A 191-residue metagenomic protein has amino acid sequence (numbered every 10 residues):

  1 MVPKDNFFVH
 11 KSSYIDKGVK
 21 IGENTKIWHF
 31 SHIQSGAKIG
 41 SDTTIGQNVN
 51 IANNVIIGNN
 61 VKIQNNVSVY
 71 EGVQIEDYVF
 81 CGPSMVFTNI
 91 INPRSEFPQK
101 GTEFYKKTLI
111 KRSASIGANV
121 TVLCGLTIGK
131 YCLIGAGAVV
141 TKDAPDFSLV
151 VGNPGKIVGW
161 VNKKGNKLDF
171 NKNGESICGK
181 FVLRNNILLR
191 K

Functional and structural regions predicted by a protein language model:
P3-D5, K11, D16-I21, K26-T127: Flexible, glycine/small-residue-enriched loop-and-beta-strand segment within the central core of proteins
R112-S113, K130-Y131, T141: P-loop NTP-binding/switch modules centered on Walker-like glycine-rich loops
G129-C132, P145-F147: Conserved catalytic segment of ABC-fold P-loop ATPases
L149, V161, K167, G174-I177: The −1 position to Zn-ligating cysteines in a subset of zinc-ribbon hairpins
G155-V158, K172-G174: Short metal-coordination and nucleic-acid-contact micro-motifs, chiefly zinc-binding Cys/His arrays
I157, N166-D169, F181-L183: Cys/His-rich microdomains that often coordinate metals
N173-N186: Cysteine-rich micro-motifs
